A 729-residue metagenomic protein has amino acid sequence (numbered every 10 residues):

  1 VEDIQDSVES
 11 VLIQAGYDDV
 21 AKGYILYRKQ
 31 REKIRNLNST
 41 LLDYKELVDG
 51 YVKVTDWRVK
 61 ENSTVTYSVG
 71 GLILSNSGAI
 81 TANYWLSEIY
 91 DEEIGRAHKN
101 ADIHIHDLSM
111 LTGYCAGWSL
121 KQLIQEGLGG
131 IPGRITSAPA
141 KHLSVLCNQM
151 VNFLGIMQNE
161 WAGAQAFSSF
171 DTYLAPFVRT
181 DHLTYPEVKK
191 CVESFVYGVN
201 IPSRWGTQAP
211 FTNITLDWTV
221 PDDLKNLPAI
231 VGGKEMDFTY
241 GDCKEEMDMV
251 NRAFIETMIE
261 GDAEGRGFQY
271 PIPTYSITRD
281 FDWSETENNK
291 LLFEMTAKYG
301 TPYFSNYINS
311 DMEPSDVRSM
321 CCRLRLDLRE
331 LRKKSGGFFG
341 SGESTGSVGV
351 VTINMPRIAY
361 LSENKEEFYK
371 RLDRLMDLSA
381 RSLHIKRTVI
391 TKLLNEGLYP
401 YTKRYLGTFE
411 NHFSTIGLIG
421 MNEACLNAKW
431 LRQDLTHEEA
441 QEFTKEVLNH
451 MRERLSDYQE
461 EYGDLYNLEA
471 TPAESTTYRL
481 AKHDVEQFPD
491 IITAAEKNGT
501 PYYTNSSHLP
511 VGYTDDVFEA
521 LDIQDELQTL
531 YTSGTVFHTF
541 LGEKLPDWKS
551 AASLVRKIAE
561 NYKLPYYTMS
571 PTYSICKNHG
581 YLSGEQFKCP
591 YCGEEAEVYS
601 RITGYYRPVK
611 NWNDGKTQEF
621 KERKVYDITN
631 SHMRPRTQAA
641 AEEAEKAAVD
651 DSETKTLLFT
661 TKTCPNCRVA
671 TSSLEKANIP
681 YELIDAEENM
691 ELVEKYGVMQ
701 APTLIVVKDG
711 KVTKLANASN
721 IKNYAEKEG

Functional and structural regions predicted by a protein language model:
V1-E46, T408, K624: Charged, amphipathic alpha-helical regulatory modules used for macromolecular assembly or allosteric control
S10-I13, D217-W218, P400-A424: Core structural elements
Q30-I34, T40-E410, L431, H437-Y591 (+1 more regions): Conserved catalytic cores of very large enzyme subunits
T572-Y591, E597, R601-E653: Intrinsic, low-complexity terminal and presequence regions
A647-A677: Local sequence-structure signature of Cys/Sec-based thiol-disulfide redox active-site neighborhoods
I679-E691, Q700: Thiol-based oxidoreductase modules, predominantly thioredoxin-like and allied folds used for disulfide exchange
Y696-I705: Structural micro-motif
K708-G729: Non-catalytic, surface beta->alpha helical segment in thiol-disulfide oxidoreductase systems
